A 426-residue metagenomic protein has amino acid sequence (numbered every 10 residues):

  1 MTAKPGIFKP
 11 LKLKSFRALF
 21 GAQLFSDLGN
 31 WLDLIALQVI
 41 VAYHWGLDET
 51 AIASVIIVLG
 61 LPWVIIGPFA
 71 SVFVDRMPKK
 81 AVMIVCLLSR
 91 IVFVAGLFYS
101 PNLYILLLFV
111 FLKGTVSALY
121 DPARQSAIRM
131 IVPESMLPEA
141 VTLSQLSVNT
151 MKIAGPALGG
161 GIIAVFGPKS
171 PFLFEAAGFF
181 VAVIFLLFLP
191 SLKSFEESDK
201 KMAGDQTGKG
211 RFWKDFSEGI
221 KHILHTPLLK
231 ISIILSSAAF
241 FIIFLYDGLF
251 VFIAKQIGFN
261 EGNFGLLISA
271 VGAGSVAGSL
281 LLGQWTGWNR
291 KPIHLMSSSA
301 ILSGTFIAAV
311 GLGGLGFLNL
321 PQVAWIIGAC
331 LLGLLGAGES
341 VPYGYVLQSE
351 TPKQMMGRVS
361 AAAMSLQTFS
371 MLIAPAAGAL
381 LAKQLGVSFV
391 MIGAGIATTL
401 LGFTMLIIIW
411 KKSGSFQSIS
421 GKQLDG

Functional and structural regions predicted by a protein language model:
M1-F16, L192-I233, L424-G426: Juxtamembrane intracellular "pre-TM" segments in multi-pass secondary transporters
A18-L19, Y104-V110, L320-A329: Short hydrophobic/alpha-helical segments at membrane-entry points of transmembrane helices in Major Facilitator
L24, L28, L32-V39, F166-L173 (+1 more regions): A single, central transmembrane helix in multi-pass transporters
Q38-H44, Y99, A154-F174, Q256-I257 (+1 more regions): Transmembrane alpha-helix termini and helix-breaking/packing motifs in multi-pass membrane transporters
E49-T50, E134-S144, E261-G262, K353-A362: Loop-to-transmembrane helix entry/capping segments in MFS-fold secondary transporters and related SLC/MFSD carriers
V55-A70, R76-C86, R90-V92, G96 (+4 more regions): C-terminal transmembrane bundle of multi-pass solute transporters/carriers
F109-M151, P156: Cytoplasmic helix-loop-helix junction between adjacent transmembrane helices in 12-TM secondary transporters
S126, M130, F172-G204, L406-S420: Helix-loop junctions on the cytosolic side of multi-pass membrane transporters, especially the intracellular loop
